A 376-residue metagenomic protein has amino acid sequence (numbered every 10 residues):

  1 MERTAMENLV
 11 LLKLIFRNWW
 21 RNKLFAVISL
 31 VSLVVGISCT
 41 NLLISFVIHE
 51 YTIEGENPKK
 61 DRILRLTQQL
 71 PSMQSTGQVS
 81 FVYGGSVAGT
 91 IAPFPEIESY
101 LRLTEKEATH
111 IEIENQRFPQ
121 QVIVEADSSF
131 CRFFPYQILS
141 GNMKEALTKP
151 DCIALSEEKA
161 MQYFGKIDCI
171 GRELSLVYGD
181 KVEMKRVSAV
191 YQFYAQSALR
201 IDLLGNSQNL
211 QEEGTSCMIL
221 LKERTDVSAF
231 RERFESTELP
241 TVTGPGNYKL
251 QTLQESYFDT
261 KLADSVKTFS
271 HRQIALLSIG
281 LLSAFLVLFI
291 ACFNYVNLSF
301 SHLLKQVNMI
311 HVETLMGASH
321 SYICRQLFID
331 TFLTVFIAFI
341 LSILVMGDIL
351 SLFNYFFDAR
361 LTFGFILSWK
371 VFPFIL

Functional and structural regions predicted by a protein language model:
L9-L24, I28, S32, A291-T334: Intracellular coupling helices
W19, S29, E50, L66-Q68 (+13 more regions): Generic structural signal for small/hydrophobic residues in well-ordered secondary structure, especially within
R21-Y51: Short, strongly hydrophobic transmembrane alpha-helices
S38, L42, T331-L376: Small-residue-rich transmembrane alpha-helices
T40-V47, M184, F289-C292, M346-L350: Alpha-helical transmembrane segments of polytopic integral membrane proteins, especially the permease/helical cores
T40-Y163, I167, D180-V182, L239 (+1 more regions): Structured, solvent-exposed hinge/loop segments at the ends of secondary-structure elements
D127-S140, C152-R272: Mid-to-C-terminal secondary-structure elements that act as membrane-proximal/extracytoplasmic interface segments
K267-V287, W369-K370, F374: N-terminal membrane-entry
